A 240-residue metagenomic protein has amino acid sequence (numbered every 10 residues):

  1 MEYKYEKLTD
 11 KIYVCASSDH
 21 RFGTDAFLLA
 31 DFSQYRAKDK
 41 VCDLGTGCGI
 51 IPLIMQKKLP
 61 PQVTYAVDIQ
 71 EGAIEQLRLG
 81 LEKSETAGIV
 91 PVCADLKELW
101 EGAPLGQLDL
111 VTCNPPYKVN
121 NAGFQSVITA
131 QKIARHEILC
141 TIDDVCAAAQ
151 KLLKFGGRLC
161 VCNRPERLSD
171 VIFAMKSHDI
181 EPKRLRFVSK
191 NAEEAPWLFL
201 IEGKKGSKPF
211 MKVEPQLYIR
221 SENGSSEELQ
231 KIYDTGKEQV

Functional and structural regions predicted by a protein language model:
M1-R36: Class I SAM-dependent transferase core
Y13, V63, G88-V90, E181-R184: Conserved beta-strand segments of alpha/beta enzyme cores
A16, C93-A94, N163, R186: Short loop/edge segments at beta-strand edges and connector loops that shape dinucleotide/nucleotide cofactor-binding
F22, L139-P196: Conserved Class I SAM-dependent methyltransferase catalytic core
L29, N114, V145, G203: Residue-level signal for inorganic ion chemistry
D31-F124: Conserved SAM/SAH cofactor-binding pocket of Class I
P115-D144: Mobile active-site "lid"/loop adjacent to the S-adenosyl-L-methionine
A195-V240: SAM/dcSAM-binding transferase cores
